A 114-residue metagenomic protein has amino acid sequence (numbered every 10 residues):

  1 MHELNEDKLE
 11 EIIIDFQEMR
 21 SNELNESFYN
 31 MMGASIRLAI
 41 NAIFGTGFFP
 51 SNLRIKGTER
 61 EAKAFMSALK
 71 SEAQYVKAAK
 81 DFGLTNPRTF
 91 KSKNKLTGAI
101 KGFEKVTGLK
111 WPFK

Functional and structural regions predicted by a protein language model:
E6-S27: Proteolytic processing junctions in secreted/extracellular precursors, especially proprotein convertase/trypsin-like
G33-N52: Short, charge-rich amphipathic alpha-helices with coiled-coil/heptad character
G47-L69: Short, charge/polar-rich alpha-helical segments
K77-F90: Charged, low-complexity interaction regions
A78-A79, K95-K114: Amphipathic alpha-helical coiled-coil segments
